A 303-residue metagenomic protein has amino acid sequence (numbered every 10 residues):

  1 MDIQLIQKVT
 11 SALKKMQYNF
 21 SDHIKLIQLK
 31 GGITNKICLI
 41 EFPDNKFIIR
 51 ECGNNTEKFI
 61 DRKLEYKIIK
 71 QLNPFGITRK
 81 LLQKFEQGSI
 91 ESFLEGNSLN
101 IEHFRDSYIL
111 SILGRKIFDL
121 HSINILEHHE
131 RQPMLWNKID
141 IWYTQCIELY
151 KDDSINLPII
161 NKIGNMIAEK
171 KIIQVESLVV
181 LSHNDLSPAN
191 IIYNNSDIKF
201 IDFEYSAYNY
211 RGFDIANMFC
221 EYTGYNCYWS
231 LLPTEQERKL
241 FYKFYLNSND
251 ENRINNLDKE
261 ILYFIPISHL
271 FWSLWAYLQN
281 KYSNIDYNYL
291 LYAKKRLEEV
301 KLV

Functional and structural regions predicted by a protein language model:
Q4-F20, I125-N184, P188-N194, R253: An alpha-helical support segment within catalytic cores of ATP-dependent transferases
M16-Q17, I117, H121-H128, K171 (+4 more regions): A general structural signal marking secondary-structure boundaries and capping sites
F20-I27: Conserved N-terminal boundary motif of the eukaryotic protein kinase catalytic domain
I27-I141, S154-P158, E176: ATP-binding pocket architecture of kinase catalytic cores
I33-P43, F47-I49, A168-D214, G224: Active-site acidic catalytic loop and adjacent metal/ATP-binding pocket of ATP-dependent phosphoryl transfer enzymes
I112, I155-M166, D286-E299: Extended, well-ordered alpha-helical scaffold segments
D214-E251, P266-N284: Active-site activation/catalytic loop segments of kinase-like enzymes and analogous catalytic loops in related
N256-L257, L262, H269-V303: Helical subdomain adjoining the active site within ATP-dependent kinase catalytic cores
